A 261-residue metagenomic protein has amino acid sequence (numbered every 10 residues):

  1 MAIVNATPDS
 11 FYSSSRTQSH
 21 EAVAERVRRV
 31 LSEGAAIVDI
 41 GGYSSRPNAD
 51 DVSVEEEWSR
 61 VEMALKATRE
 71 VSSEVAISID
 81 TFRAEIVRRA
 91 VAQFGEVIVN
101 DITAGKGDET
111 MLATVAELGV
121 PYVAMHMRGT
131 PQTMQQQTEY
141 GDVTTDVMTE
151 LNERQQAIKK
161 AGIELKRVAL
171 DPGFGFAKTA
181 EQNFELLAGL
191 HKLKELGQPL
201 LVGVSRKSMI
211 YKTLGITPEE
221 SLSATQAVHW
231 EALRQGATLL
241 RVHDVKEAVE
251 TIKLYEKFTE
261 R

Functional and structural regions predicted by a protein language model:
M1-A2, R29-G41: N-terminal glycine-rich anion-binding loops that anchor highly charged ligand groups
A6: N-terminal nucleotide-binding beta1-loop-alpha1 segment
S10-R29, S45-E70, A76-S78, F82-A84 (+4 more regions): Active-site-adjacent loop and "lid" segments of alpha/beta metabolic enzymes
E164-R167: Short acidic capping loops at alpha-helix termini that bridge into adjacent secondary structure
